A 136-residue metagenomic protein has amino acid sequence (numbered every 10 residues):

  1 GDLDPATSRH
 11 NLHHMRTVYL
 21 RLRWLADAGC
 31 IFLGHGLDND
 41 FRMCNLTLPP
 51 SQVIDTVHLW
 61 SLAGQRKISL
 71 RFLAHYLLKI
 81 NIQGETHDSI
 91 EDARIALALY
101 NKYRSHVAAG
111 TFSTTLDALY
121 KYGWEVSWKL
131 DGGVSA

Functional and structural regions predicted by a protein language model:
G1-D4, H10, V18-A136: Metal-dependent phosphoesterase core characteristic of DEDDh/y 3'-5' exonuclease domains
